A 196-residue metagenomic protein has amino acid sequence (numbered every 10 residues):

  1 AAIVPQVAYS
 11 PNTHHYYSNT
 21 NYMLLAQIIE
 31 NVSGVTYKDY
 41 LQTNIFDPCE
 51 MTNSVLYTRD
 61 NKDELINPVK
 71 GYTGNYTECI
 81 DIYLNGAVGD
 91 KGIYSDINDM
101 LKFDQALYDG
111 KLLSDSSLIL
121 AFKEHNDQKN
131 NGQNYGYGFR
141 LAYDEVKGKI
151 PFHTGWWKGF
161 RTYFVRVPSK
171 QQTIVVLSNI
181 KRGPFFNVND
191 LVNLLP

Functional and structural regions predicted by a protein language model:
A1-K158: Short, surface-exposed loop or secondary-structure junction motifs that flank catalytic or metal-binding residues
N21, G138, T173, N187-V192: Glycine-centered structural positions embedded in regular secondary structure
N131, K149, I174-V176, P184-F186: Short acidic, gly/pro-rich beta-turn/loop elements at beta-sheet edges and active-site/ligand-binding grooves
D144-V146, K181-P196: Short, gly/Ser/Thr-rich active-site loops of penicillin-recognizing serine hydrolases
W157-K158, N179-K181: Short, glycine-/Ser/Thr-/acidic-enriched flexible segments
F160-R161, P184: Short active-site-adjacent structural elements
Y163-R166, K170-I180: Short, well-ordered beta-strand elements
